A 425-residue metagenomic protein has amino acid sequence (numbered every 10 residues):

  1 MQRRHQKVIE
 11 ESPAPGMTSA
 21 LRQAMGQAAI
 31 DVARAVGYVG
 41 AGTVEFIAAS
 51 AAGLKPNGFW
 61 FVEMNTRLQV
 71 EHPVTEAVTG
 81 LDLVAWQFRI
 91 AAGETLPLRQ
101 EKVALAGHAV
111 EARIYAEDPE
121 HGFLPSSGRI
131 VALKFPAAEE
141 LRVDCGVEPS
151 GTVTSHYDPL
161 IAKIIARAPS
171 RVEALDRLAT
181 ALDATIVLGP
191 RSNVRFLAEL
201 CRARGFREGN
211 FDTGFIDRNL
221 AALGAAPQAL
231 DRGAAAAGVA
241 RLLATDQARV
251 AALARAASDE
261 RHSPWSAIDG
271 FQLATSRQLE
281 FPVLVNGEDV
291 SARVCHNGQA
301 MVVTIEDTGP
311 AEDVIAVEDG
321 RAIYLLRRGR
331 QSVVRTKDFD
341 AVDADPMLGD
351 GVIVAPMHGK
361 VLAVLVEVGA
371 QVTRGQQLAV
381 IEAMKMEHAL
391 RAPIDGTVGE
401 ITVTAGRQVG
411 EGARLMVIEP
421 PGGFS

Functional and structural regions predicted by a protein language model:
M1-Q27, L68-L83: ATP-dependent carboxylate/phosphate-activation module, predominantly the ATP-grasp catalytic core and closely related
E10-P13, D158-I164, G349-G351: Short amphipathic alpha-helical segments
R22, G26-R34, F88-R89: Short amphipathic alpha-helical segments
A29, A52, Q69, P73-A300 (+3 more regions): Catalytic cores of soluble metabolic enzymes centered on carboxylation/carboxyl-transfer
Y38-Q69: Conserved metal-phosphate-binding beta-hairpin within the catalytic cores of diverse ATP-dependent phosphoryl-transfer
C295-D319, L326: N-terminal accessory interaction module
V317-A355: Catalytic P-loop NTP-binding/switch module of NTPases
D343-S425: Structured functional modules or segments
